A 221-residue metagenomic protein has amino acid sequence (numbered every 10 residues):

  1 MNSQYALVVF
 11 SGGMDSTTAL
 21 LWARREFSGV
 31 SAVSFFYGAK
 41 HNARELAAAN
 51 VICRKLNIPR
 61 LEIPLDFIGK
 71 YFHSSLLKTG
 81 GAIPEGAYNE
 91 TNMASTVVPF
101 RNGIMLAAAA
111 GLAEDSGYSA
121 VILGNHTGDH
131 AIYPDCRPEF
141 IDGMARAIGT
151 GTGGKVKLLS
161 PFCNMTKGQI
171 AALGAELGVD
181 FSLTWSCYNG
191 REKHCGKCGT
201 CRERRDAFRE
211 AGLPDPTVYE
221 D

Functional and structural regions predicted by a protein language model:
M1-G178: ATP-dependent adenylation/nucleotidyltransferase module used to activate substrates
I132, G190-K193, G199-D221: Iron-sulfur (Fe-S) cluster-binding segments and ferredoxin-like electron-carrier domains, especially [2Fe-2S]
A175-G196: Immediate flanking context of iron-sulfur cluster ligation sites
